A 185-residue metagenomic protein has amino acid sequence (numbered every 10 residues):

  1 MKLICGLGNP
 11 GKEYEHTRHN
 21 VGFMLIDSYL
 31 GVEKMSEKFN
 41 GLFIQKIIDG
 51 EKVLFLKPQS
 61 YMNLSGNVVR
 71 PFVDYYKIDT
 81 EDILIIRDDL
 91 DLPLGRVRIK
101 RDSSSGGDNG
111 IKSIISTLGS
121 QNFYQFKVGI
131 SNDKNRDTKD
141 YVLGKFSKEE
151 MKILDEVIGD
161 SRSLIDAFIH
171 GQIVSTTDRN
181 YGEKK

Functional and structural regions predicted by a protein language model:
K2-D102, K112, S116, S120-F126 (+3 more regions): Nucleotide and nucleotide-moiety/phosphate-recognizing core
G107-G110: Hydrophobic alpha-helical segments within soluble ligand-binding/sensing domains
